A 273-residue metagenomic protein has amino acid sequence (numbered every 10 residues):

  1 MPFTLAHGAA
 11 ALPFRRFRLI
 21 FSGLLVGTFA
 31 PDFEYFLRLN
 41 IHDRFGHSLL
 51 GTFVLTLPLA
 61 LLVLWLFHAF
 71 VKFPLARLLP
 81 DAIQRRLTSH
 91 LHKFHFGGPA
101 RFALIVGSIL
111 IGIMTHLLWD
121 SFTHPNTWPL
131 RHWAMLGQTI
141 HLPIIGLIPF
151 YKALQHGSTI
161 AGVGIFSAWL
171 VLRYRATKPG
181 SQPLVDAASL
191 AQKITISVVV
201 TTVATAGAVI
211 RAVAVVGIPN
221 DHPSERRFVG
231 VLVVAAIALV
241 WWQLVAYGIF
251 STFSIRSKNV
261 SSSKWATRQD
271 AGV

Functional and structural regions predicted by a protein language model:
M1-V273: N-terminal membrane-targeting hydrophobic helices
